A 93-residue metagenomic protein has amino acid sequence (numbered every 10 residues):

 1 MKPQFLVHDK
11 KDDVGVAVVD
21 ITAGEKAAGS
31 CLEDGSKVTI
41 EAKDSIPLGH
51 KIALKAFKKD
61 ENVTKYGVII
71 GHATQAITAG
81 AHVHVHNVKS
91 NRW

Functional and structural regions predicted by a protein language model:
K2-W93: N-terminal small-residue-enriched
